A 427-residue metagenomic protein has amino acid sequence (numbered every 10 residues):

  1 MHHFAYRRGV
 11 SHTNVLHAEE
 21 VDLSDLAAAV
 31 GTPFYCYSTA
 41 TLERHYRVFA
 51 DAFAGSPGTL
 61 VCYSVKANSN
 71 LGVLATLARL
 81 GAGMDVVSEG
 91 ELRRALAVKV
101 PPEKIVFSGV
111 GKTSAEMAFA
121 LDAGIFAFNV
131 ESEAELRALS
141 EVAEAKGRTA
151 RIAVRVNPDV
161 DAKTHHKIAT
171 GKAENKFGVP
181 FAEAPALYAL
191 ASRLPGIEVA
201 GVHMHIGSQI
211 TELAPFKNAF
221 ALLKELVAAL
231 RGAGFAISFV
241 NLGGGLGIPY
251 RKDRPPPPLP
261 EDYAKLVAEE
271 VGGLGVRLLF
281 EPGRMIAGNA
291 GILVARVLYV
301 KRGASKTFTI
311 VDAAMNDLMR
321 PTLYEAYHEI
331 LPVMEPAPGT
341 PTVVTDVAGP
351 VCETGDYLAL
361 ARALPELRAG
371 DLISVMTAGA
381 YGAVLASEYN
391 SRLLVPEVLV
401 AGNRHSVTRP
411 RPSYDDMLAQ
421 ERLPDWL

Functional and structural regions predicted by a protein language model:
M1-A150, L194-E198, E225-A228, G232 (+1 more regions): A charged N-terminal "starter" segment
H3-A5, P158-V300, L364, N390-R392 (+1 more regions): Active-site loop/helix belt of alpha/beta enzymes
L42, K66, S88, A120 (+7 more regions): Conserved, mostly hydrophobic/aromatic
S69-G72, R93-R94, T113, V160-A162 (+6 more regions): Flexible loop/turn segments at secondary-structure boundaries
L74, A97, M117-D122, L139-V142 (+6 more regions): Short acidic, glycine/serine/threonine-rich loops at helix termini
M84-D85, I105, F128, V202 (+3 more regions): Hydrophobic residues within beta-strands of alpha/beta enzymes
T149-D161: Glycine-rich, aromatic-flanked loop segments that form ligand/cofactor-binding clefts across common enzyme folds
L266, G275-L427: Charged (often Lys/Glu-rich) extended helix/loop segments that serve as interaction or gating elements
